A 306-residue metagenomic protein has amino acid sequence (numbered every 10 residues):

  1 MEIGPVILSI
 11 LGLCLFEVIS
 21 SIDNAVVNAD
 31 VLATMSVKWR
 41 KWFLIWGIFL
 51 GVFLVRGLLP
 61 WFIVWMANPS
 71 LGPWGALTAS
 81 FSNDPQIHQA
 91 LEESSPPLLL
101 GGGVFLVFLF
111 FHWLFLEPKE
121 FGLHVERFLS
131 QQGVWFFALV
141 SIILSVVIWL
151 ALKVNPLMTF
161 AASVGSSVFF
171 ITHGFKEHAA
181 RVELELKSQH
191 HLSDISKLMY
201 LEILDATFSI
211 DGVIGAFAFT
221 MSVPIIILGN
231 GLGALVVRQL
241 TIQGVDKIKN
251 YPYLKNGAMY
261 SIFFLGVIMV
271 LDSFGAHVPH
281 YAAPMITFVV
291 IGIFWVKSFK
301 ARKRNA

Functional and structural regions predicted by a protein language model:
M1-A306: Multi-pass alpha-helical transmembrane bundle typical of ion/small-solute transporters and intramembrane aspartyl
